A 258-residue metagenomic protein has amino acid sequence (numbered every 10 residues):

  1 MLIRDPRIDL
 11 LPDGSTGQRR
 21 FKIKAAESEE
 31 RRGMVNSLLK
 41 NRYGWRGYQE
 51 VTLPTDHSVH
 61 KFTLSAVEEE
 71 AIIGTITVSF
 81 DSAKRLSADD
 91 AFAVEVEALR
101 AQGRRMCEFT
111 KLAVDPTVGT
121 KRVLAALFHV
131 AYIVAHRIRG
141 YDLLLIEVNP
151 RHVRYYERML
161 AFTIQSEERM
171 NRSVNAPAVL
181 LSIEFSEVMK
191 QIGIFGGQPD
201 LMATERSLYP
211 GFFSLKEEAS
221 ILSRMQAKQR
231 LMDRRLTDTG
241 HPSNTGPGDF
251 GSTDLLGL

Functional and structural regions predicted by a protein language model:
M1-Q18, M225-G257: Short acidic N-proximal helix/loop "leader" segments that mark the beginning of a domain or an inter-domain linker
L2, P6-T52, S58-E68, I72-I73: Short amphipathic alpha-helix that is part of the acyltransferase structural core
W45-V51, H57-H60, L86-E97, S166: Short acidic (Asp/Glu) patches
E69-L99: Short, His- and charge-rich active-site/binding loops that engage polyanionic ligands
T77, I192-I194, L258: Short conserved micro-motifs at the rims of enzyme active sites and ligand-binding pockets
F92-M189: Acyl-donor binding region in acyl/amide transferases
A176-P247: Charge-rich, low-complexity intrinsically disordered segments
